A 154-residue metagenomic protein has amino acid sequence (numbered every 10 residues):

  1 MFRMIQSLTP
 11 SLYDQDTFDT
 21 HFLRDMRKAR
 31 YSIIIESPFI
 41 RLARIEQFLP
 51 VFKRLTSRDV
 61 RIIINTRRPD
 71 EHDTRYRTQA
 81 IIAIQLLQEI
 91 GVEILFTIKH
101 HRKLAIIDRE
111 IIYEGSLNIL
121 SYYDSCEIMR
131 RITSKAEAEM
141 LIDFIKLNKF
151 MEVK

Functional and structural regions predicted by a protein language model:
M1-D16, I34-I40: Acidic/glycine-enriched edge-of-secondary-structure segments
Y13, N65-R67, T97-K99: Conserved beta-strand termini and adjacent loop/short-helix elements that scaffold enzyme active sites in alpha/beta
D14-Q15, R44-I45, I94: A conditional alpha-helix N-cap/helix-loop micro-motif detector
H21: Short acidic active-site motifs
D25-Q88: Primarily the HKD phosphodiesterase
I33, V92-A138: HKD (HxKxxxxD) catalytic microenvironment of the phospholipase D
E46, R75-Y76, Y123-E127, F150-K154: A short, polar/proline- and glycine-enriched secondary-structure boundary/capping micro-motif
E139-K154: Cysteine/selenocysteine-centered motifs that mediate thiol-based redox chemistry or coordinate metal-sulfur cofactors
